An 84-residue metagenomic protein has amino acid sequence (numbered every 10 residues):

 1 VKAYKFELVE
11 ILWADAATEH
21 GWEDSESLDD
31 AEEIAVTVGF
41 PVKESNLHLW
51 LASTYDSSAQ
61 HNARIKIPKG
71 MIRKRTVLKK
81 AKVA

Functional and structural regions predicted by a protein language model:
V1-A84: Conserved RNA-binding domains used in RNP assembly and mRNA/RNA metabolism
